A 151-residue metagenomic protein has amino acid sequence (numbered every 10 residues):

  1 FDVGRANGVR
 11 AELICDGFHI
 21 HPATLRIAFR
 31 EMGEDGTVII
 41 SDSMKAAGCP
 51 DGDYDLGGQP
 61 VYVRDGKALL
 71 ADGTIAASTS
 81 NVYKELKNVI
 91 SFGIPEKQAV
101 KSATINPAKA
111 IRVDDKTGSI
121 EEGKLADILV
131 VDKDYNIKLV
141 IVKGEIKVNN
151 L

Functional and structural regions predicted by a protein language model:
F1-G17, T24-V131: His/Asp/Glu-enriched, well-ordered alpha-helical/loop segment that forms or immediately abuts the divalent-metal
Y135-I141: Short, Lys/Arg- and Gly-enriched loop/turn segments at beta-strand edges
